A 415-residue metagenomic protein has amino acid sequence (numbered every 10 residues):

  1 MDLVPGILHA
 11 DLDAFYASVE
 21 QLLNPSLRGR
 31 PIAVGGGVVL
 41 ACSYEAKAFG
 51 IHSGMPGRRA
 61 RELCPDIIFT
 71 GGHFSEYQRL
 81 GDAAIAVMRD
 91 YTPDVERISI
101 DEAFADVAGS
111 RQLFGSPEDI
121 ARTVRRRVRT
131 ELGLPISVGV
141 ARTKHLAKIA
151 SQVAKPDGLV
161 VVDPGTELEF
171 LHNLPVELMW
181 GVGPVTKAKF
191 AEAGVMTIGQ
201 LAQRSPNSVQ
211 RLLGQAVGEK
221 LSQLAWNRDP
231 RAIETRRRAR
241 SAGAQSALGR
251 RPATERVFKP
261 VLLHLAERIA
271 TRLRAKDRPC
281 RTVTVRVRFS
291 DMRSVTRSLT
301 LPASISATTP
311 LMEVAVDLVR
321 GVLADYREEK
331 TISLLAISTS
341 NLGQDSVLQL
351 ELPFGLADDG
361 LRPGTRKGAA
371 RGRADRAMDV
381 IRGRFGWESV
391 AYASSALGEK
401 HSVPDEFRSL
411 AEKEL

Functional and structural regions predicted by a protein language model:
M1-W226, R231-I233, T271, D359-L415: Gly/Gly-Pro- and Ser/Thr-rich, intrinsically disordered tail segments characteristic of DNA damage-repair and tolerance
H9, L171, L178, T186-I332 (+2 more regions): DNA-contacting surface of Y-family translesion DNA polymerases
A14, G109, R142, F289-D291 (+3 more regions): Non-catalytic surface loops within mature trypsin-like serine protease
R30, I136, D157, R281-V283 (+2 more regions): Change "...and in nucleic-acid phosphodiester-cleaving endonucleases..." to "...and in nucleic-acid processing enzymes
V38, H73, S246, F289-D291 (+3 more regions): A broadly conserved detector of short glycine/acidic/proline-rich loop/turn motifs that flank catalytic sites and bind
I98-E102, A141-K144, R278-T282, K330-L334: Short Gly/Ser/Thr- and Asp/Glu-enriched loop/turn motifs at secondary-structure junctions
V285, I337, G386: Hydrophobic, well-ordered secondary-structure elements that form the walls of internal hydrophobic environments
I305-G383: C-terminal hydrophobic structural anchor segments that stabilize assembly/packing rather than catalytic chemistry
